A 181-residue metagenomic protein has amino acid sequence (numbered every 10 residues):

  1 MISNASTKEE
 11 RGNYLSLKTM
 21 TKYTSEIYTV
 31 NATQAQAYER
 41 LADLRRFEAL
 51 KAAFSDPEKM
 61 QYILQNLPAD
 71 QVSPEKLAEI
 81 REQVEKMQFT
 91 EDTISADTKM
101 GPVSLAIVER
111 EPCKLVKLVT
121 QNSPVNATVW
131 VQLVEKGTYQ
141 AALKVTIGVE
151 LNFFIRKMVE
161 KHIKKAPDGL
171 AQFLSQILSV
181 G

Functional and structural regions predicted by a protein language model:
I2-Q88: Hydrophobic ligand-binding cavity/cleft-lining segments
Y23-S25, M100-L105, V125-W130: Short, surface-exposed coil-to-beta transition loops
Q34-Q36, T93, P102, E111-C113 (+3 more regions): Residues that cap or initiate secondary-structure elements
A37-L41, F47, I107, L118 (+1 more regions): Hydrophobic pocket/interface hotspot
R45, I163, P167-S179: Short amphipathic alpha-helical signal-transduction/dimerization elements
Q61-Q121, V180: Glycine-rich portal/gate segments that line the openings of hydrophobic small-molecule binding cavities
K117-D168: Beta-strand/loop substructures that line and gate deep hydrophobic ligand-binding cavities in soluble
